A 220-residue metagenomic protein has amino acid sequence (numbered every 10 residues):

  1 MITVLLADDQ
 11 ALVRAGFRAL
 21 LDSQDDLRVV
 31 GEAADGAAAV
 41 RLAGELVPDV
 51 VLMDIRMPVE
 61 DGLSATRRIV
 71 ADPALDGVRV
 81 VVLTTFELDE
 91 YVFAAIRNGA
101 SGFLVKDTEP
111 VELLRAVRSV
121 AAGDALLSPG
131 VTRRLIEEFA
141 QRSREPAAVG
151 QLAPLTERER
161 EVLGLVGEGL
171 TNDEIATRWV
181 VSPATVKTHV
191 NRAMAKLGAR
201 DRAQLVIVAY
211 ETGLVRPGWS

Functional and structural regions predicted by a protein language model:
D8, D54, T84: Active-site residues of response regulator receiver
V13, M53, P58-V59: The feature encodes the CheY-like receiver
D26-A34, L42, A199: Short hydrophobic/Thr-rich beta-strand motif most characteristic of the beta2 strand and flanking loop of CheY-like
D35-A38, V59-R67: Acidic catalytic/metal-coordinating carboxylates
A39, M194-S220: Basic, Lys/Arg-enriched C-terminal extension of HTH/homeodomain DNA-binding domains
L46-L52: Active-site beta3 strand of CheY-like receiver
V92-R97, G102, K106-E157, E161 (+1 more regions): Short, flexible helix-to-coil linker/hinge segments that flank and couple to helix-turn-helix
G169-Q204: Recognition helix of helix-turn-helix DNA-binding domains
